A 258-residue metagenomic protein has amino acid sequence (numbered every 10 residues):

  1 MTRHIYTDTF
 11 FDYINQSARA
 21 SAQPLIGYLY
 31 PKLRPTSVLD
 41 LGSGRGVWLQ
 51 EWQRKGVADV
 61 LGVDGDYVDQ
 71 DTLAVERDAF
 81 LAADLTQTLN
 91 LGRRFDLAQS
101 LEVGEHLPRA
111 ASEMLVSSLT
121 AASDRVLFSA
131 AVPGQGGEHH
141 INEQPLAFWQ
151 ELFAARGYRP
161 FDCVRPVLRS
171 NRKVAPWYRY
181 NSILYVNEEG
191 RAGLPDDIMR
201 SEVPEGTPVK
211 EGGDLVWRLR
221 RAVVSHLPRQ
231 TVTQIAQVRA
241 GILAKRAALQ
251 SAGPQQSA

Functional and structural regions predicted by a protein language model:
M1-Q99, A110-A122, G136, N142-F148 (+2 more regions): Conserved N-terminal segment of class I S-adenosyl-L-methionine
V103: Hydrophobic adenine-recognition pocket in adenosine-nucleotide-binding enzymes
H106-L107: A short His-aromatic
S123-P133: Conserved beta-strand signature within the Rossmann-like core of class I S-adenosyl-L-methionine
